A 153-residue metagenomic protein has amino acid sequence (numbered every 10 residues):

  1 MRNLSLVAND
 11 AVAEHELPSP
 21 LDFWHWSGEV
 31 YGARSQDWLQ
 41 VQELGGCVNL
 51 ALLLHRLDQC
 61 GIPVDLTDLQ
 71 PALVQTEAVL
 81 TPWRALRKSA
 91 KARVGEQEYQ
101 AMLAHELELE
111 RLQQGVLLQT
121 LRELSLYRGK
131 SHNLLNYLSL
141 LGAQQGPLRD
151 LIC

Functional and structural regions predicted by a protein language model:
M1-V7, R34, P82: Intrinsic low-complexity, intrinsically disordered or marginally ordered coil/linker segments
R2-W26: Charged, compositionally biased N-terminal leader segments and the immediate start of the first structured element
P20-E43: Short amphipathic alpha-helical segments and their helix-coil junctions
S35-Q70: N-terminal interaction modules that seed assembly of large macromolecular complexes
L39, L54, R87-K88, L118-R122: Amphipathic alpha-helical segments within well-ordered protein domains
C60-L117: Structured binding/interaction patches within domain cores
A92-C153: A charged, amphipathic interaction segment
